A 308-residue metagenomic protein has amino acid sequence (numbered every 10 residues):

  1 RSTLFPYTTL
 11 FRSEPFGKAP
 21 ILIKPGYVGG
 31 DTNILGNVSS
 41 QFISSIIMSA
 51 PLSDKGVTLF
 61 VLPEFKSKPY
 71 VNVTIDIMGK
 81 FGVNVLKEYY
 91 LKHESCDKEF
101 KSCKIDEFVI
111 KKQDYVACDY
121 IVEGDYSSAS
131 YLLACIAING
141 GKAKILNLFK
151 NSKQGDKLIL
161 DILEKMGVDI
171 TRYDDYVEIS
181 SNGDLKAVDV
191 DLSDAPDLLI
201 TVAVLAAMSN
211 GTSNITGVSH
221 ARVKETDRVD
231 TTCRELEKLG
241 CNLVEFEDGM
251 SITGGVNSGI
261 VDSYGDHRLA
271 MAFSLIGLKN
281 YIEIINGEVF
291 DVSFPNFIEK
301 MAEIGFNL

Functional and structural regions predicted by a protein language model:
R1-F5: Short, exposed "boundary/linker" segments that immediately precede the start of a downstream structural module
P6-L308: Structural preference for solvent-exposed beta-strand-turn elements and adjacent flexible terminal/loop segments within
